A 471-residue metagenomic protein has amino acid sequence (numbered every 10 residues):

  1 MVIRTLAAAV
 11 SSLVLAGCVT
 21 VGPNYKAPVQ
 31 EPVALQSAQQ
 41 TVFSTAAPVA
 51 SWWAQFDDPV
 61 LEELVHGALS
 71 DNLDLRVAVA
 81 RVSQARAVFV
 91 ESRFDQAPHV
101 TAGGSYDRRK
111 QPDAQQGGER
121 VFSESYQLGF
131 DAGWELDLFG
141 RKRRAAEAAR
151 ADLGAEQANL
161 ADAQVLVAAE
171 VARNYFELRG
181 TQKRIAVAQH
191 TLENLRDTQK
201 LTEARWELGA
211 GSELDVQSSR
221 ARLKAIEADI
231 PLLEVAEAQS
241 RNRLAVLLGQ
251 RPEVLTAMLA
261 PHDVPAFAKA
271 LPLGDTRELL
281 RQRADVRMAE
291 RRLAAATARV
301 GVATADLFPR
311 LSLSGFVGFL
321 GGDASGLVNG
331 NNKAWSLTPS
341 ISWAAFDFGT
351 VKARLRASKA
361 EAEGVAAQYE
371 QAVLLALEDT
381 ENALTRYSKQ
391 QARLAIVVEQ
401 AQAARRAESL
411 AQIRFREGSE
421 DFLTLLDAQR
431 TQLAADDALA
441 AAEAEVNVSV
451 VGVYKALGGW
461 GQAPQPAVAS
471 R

Functional and structural regions predicted by a protein language model:
V2-S70, Y126, R150, E234-R281 (+3 more regions): Terminal intrinsically disordered/low-complexity segments used for targeting and assembly
N24-K26, S51, D57-G67, D71 (+7 more regions): Small/polar-residue-enriched beta-strand and adjacent coil segments characteristic of outer-membrane beta-barrel
K142, A151, A158-D275, R386 (+3 more regions): Periplasmic alpha-helical coiled-coil/stalk elements that build and connect Gram-negative outer-membrane
W206-A210, F415-S419, A456, W460: A short glycine-centered flexible hinge/capping loop motif at secondary-structure junctions
S212, A376-D379, A383, G418-F422: Alpha-helical heptad-repeat coiled-coil segments that mediate oligomerization/polymerization in large
S212-L214, D421-A441: Short terminal targeting/anchoring segments
